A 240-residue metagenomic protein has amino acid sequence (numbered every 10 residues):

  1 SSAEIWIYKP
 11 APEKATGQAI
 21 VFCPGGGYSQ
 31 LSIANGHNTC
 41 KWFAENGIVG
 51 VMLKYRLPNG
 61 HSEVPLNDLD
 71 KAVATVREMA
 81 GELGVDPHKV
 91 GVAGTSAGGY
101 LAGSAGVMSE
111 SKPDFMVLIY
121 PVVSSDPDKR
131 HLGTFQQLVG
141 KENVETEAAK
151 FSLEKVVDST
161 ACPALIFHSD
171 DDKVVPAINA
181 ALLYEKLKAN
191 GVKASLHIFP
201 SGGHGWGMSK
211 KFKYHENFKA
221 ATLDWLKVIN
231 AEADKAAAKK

Functional and structural regions predicted by a protein language model:
S1-K14: N-terminal cap/lid segment of alpha/beta-hydrolase-fold proteins
T16-G25: Short beta-strand element of the alpha/beta-hydrolase
P24-S29, D170: Active-site glycine-rich loops that stabilize anionic/oxyanionic intermediates across multiple enzyme folds
L31-I33, N38, M52-P87, S209-N217: Catalytic nucleophile-loop/oxyanion-hole region of alpha/beta-hydrolase and closely related hydrolase-like folds
K71-T134, A148-A149, L153: Primarily recognizes the serine-hydrolase "nucleophile elbow" in alpha/beta-hydrolase and SGNH/GDSL folds
T160, I166-H168, D172: Short beta-strand/loop motif that positions the catalytic acidic residue of the alpha/beta-hydrolase fold
K173-L182: Conserved alpha/beta-hydrolase "acid-adjacent" motif
A181-K240: C-terminal catalytic histidine-bearing segment of alpha/beta-hydrolase fold enzymes
